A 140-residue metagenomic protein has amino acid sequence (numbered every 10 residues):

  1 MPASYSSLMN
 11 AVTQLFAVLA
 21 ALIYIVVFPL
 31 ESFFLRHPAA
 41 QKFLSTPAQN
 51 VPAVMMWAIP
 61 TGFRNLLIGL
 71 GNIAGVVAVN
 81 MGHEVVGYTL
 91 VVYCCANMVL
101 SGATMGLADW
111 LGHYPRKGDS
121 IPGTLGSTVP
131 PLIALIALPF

Functional and structural regions predicted by a protein language model:
M1-L15, A74-T89, L135-F140: Helix-coil boundary and interhelical linker segments in multi-pass alpha-helical membrane proteins
Y5-V12, P47-M56, P60, H83-L90 (+1 more regions): Membrane-interfacial loop-to-transmembrane-helix junctions in polytopic alpha-helical membrane proteins
N10-L35: N-terminal signal-anchor transmembrane alpha helix
T13-A17, A58, N65, V91 (+2 more regions): Small-residue packing motifs within transmembrane alpha-helices
L22-V26, L30, F43-V77, Y93-L100: Core segments of alpha-helical transmembrane spans in multipass integral membrane proteins
F34-K42: Short alpha-helical hairpin
G75-V129: Transmembrane helix-loop-helix
L125-P139: Small-residue-rich segments of transmembrane alpha-helices in multi-pass membrane proteins, especially helix faces
